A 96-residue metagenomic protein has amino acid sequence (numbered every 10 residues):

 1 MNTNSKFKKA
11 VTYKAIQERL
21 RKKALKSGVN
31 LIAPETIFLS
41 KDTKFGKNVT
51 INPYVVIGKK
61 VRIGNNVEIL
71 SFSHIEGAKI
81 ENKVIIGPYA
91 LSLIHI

Functional and structural regions predicted by a protein language model:
M1-T36, S40-N48, K83: Terminal amphipathic alpha-helical/low-complexity segments used for targeting or macromolecular assembly
L31-A33, L39, F45-G46, I51 (+7 more regions): Hydrophobic face of beta-strands forming the core of extended beta-sheets/solenoids, especially the left-handed
I94-I96: Conserved small/polar residues in nucleotide/adenosyl-binding loops
